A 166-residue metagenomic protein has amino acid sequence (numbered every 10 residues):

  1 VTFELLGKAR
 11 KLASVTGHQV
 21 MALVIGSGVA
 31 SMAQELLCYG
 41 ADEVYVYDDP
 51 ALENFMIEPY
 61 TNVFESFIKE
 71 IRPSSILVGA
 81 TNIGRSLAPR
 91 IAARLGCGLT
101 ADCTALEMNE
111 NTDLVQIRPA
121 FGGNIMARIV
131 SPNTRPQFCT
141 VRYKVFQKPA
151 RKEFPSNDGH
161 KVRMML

Functional and structural regions predicted by a protein language model:
V1-L166: N-terminal glycine-rich FAD/FM-binding segment characteristic of electron-transfer flavoproteins
